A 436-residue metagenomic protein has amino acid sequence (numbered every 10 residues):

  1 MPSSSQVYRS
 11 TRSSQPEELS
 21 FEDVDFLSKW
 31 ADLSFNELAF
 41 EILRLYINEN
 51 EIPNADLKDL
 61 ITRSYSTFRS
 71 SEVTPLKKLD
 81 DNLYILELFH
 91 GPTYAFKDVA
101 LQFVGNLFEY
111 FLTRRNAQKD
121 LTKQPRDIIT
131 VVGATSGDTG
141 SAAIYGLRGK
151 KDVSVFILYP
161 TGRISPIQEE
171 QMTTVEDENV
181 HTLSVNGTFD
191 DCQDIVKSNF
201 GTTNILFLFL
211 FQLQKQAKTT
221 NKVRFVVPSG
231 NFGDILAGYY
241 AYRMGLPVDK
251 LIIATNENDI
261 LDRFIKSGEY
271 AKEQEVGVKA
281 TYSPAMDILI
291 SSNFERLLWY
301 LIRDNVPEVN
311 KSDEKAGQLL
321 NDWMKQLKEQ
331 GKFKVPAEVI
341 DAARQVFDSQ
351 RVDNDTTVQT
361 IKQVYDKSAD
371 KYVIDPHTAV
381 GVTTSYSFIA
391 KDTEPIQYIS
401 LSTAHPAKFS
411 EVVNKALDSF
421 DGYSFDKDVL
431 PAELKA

Functional and structural regions predicted by a protein language model:
M1-A436: PLP-dependent amino-acid enzyme catalytic core
